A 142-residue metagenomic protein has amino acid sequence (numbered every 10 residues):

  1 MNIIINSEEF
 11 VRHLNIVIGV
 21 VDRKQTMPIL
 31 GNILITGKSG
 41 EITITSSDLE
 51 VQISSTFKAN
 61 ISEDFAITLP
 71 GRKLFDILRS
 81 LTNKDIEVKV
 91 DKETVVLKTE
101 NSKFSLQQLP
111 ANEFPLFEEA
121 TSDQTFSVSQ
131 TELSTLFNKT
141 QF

Functional and structural regions predicted by a protein language model:
M1-F142: Structural preference for solvent-exposed beta-strand-turn elements and adjacent flexible terminal/loop segments within
